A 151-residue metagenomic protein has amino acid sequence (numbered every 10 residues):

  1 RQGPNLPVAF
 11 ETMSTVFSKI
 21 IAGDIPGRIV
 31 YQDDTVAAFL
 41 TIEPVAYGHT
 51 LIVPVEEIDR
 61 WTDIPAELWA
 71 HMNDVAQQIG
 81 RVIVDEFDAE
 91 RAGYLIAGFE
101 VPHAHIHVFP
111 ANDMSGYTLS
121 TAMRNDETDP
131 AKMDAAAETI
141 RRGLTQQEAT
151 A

Functional and structural regions predicted by a protein language model:
N5-A151: HIT superfamily nucleotide-processing domains
